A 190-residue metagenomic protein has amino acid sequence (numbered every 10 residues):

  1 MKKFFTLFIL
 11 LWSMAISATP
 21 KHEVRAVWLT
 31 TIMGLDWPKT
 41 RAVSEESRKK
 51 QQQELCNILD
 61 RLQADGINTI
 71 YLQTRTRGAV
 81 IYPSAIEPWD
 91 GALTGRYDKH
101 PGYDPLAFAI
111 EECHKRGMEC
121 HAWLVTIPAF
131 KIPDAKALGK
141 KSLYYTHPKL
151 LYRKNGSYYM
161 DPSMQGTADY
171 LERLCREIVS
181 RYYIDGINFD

Functional and structural regions predicted by a protein language model:
F4-M14: Sec-dependent N-terminal signal peptides
S17-P20: Boundary at the C-terminal end of the N-terminal hydrophobic targeting segment
H22, T30-Q53, E111, H121-A122 (+1 more regions): Active-site-adjacent "subsite" loops/lids of carbohydrate-active enzymes
S44-D60, D90-L106, R173: N-terminal post-signal-peptidase region of extra-cytosolic proteins
K50-A79, R181-Y182: Catalytic domains of carbohydrate-active enzymes, especially glycoside hydrolases
Q63, A107-H121: Surface-exposed amphipathic alpha-helices with a cationic face
D65-P101: Aromatic-lined carbohydrate-binding/catalytic grooves of carbohydrate-active enzymes
